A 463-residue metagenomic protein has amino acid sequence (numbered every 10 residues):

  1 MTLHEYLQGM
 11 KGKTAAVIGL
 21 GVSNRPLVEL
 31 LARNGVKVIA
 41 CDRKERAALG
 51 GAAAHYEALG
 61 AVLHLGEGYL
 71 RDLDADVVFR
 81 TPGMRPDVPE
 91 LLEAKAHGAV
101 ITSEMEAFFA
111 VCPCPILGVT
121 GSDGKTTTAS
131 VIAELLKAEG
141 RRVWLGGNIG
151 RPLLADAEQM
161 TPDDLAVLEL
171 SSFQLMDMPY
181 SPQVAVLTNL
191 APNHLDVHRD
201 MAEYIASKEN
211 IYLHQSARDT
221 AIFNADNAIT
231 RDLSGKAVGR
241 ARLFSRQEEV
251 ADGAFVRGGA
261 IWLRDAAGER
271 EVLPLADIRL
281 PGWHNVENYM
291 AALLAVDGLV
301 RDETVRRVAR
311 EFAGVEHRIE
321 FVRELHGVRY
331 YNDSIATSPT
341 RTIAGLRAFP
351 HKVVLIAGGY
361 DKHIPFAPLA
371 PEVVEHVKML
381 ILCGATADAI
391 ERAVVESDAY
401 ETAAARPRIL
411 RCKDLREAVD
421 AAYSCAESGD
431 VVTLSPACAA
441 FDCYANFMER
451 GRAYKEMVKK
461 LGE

Functional and structural regions predicted by a protein language model:
M1-S103, A107, L461: N-terminal leader/targeting and accessory segments in enzymes
L3-T14, N24-N34, R142, L273-K378: Nucleotide phosphate-binding/pyrophosphate-handling subdomain across enzymes that bind or process nucleotide phosphates
L31, V78, V119, N148 (+13 more regions): Residue-level signal for inorganic ion chemistry
R33, R71-L73, P82-A225, I229-R240 (+1 more regions): Phosphate-binding loop of NTP-binding sites
V36-K44, A221-A225, I356-A357, H376-A385: Short internal beta-strands
K37-D42, L145, V167, L243 (+1 more regions): Short beta-strand "acidic-cap" motif of Rossmann-like dinucleotide-binding folds
D42-K44, H64-E67, T102-A107, V238-V256 (+4 more regions): Beta-strand->loop->alpha-helix junctions that form or flank phosphate-binding loops in nucleotide-handling enzymes
A53-A54, A61, P368-G429: C-terminal helical cap/extension that packs against the catalytic core of soluble nucleotide-cofactor enzymes
